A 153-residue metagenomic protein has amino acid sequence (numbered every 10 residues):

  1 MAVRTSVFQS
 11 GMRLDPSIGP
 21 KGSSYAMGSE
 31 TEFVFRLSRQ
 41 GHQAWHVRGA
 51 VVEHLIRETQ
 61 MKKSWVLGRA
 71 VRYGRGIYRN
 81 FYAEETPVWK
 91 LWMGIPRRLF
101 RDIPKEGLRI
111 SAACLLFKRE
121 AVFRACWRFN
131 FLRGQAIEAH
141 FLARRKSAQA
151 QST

Functional and structural regions predicted by a protein language model:
M1-R13: Conserved nucleotide-sugar donor-binding and metal-coordinating catalytic region shared by glycosyltransferases
S6, E32, V51: Active-site phosphate/pyrophosphate-handling residues
R13, P20-F35: Acidic donor-binding loop at a coil-to-helix junction in glycosyltransferase catalytic cores that engages
I18-Y25, Q40-S64: Active-site donor/metal-binding and catalytic loop motifs of nucleotide-sugar-dependent glycosylation enzymes
S64, I77-R79: Extended hydrophobic/aromatic segments used for targeting, binding, or gating
G68-R75, T86-T153: Non-catalytic, C-terminal membrane-associated alpha-helical segments of glycosyltransferases
